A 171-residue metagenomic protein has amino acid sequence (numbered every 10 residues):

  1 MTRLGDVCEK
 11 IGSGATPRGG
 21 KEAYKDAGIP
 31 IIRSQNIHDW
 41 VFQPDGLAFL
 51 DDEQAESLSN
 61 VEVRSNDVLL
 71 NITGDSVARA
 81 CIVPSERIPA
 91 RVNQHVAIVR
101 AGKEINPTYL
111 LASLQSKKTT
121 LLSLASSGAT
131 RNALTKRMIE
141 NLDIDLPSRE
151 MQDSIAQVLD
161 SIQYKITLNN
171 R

Functional and structural regions predicted by a protein language model:
M1, K25-G28, P44: A short, polar/charged loop/turn motif at coil->beta-strand junctions and beta-hairpin connectors
M1-A15, N141-R171: Non-catalytic DNA-recognition/assembly elements of restriction-modification systems
G5-K21, Q35-S65: Sequence-specific dsDNA recognition surfaces
S13, R33, E53-Q115, T135: A short beta-sheet element
K21-E22, P30, L114-I144: Specificity-determining recognition surfaces
G28, G46, N93-H95: A generic structural signal for short beta-strands and their flanking turns/coil linkers
H38, D75, S148: Flexible, active-site-proximal loop/turn residues at the rims of small-molecule/cofactor binding pockets and catalytic
P89-A97, T108, G128-A156: A short glycine-rich beta-alpha junction/loop motif
